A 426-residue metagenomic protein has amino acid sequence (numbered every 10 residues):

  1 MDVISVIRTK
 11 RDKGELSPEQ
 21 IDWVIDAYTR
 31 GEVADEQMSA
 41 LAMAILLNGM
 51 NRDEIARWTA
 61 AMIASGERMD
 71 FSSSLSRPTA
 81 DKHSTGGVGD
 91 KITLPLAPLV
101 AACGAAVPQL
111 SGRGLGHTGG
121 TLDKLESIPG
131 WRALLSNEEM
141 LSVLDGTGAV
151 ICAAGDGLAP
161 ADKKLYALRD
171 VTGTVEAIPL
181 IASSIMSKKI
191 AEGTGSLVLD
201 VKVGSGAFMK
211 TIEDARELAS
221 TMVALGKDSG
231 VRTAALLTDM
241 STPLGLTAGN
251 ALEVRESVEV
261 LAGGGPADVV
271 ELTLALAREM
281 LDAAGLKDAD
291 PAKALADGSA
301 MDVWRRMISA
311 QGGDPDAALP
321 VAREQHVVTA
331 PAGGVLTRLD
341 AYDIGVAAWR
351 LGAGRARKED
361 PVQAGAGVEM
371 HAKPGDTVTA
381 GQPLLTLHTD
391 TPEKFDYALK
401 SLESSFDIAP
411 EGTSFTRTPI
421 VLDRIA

Functional and structural regions predicted by a protein language model:
M1-G89, I128, R306-A310, V421 (+1 more regions): Acidic, glycine/proline-rich low-complexity segments that act as flexible tails and inter-domain linkers
S5, K10, E15-P18, Y28 (+3 more regions): Well-ordered secondary-structure scaffolds
L47-N48, L94-P108, K188-G193, D228-S229 (+1 more regions): Alpha-helix C-terminal capping segments
P78-A101, A105-T118: Glycine/serine-rich anion-binding loops at beta->alpha junctions that coordinate negatively charged ligand groups
T93, S111, T118-D123, A154-G155 (+4 more regions): Short acidic, glycine/serine/threonine-rich loops at helix termini
L110, L144, C152-A154, D200-G204 (+1 more regions): Short beta-strand segments
K124-V150, S220-G226, G230: A glycine-rich helix N-cap at a beta->alpha junction
D145-T194: Phosphate/diphosphate-binding glycine-rich loops and adjacent basic-rich segments that engage nucleotide
